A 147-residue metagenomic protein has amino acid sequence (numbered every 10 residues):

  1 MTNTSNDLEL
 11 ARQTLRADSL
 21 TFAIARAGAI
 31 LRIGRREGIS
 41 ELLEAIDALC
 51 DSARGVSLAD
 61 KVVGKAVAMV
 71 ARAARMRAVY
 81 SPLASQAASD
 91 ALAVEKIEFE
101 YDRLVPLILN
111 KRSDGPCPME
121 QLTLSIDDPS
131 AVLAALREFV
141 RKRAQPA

Functional and structural regions predicted by a protein language model:
M1-T2, A147: Intrinsically disordered, low-complexity regulatory segments in tyrosine-phosphorylation signaling proteins
T2-P82, L104, L109-P118: Conserved mixed alpha/beta catalytic, RNA-binding, or beta-rich assembly cores of soluble enzyme, regulatory
A74-R77, S89-A147: C-terminal binding/interaction regions
L83-A87: Short, polar loop motifs at secondary-structure junctions
